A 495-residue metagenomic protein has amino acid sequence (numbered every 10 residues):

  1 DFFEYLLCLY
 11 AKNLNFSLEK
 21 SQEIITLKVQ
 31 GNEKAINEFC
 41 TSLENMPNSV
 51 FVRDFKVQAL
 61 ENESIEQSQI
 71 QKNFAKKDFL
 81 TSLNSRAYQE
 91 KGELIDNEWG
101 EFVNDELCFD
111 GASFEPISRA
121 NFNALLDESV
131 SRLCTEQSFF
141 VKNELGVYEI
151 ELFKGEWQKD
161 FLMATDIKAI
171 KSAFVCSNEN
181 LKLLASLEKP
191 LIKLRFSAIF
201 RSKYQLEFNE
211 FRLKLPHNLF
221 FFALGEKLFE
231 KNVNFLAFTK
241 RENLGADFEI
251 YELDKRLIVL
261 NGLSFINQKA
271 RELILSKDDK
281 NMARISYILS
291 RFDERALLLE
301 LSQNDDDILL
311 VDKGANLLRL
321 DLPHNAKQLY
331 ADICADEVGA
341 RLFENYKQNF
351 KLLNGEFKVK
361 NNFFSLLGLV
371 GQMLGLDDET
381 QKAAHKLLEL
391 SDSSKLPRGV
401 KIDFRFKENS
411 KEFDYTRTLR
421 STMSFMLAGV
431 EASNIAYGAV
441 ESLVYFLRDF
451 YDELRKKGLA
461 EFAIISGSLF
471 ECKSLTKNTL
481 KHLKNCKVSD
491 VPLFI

Functional and structural regions predicted by a protein language model:
D1-I495: Acidic, glycine-enriched active-site microenvironments
